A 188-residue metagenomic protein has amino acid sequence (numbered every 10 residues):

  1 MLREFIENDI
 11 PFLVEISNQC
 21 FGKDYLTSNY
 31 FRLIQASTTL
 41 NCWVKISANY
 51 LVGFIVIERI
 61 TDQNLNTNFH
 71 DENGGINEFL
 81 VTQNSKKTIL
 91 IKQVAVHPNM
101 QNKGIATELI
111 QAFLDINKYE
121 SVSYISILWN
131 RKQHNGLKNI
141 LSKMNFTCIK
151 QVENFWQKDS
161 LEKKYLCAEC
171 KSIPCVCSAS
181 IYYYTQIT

Functional and structural regions predicted by a protein language model:
M1-L13: A short beta-loop-alpha structural element at the N-terminal edge of CoA-dependent acyl/N-acetyltransferase catalytic
F21-Q63, I76-L80: Active-site rim helix/loop that mediates acceptor-substrate recognition in acyltransferases
G22, L141-K150: Conserved acetyl-CoA-binding loop of GNAT-fold acetyltransferases
W43, G53-I57, I89, V94 (+1 more regions): Conserved GNAT-family N-acetyltransferase fold
E58-Q93, N154-I173: Conserved acyl-donor/pantetheine-binding loop and adjacent beta-alpha core of acyl/acetyltransferases and related
F79-S85, E108-S123: Conserved acyl-CoA
V96, N102-D115, N139: Conserved acetyl-CoA-binding loop-helix of GNAT-fold acetyltransferases
P98-Q101, S123-K138, E153-D159: Conserved beta-strand-loop-alpha-helix junction that forms the acyl-donor binding cleft
